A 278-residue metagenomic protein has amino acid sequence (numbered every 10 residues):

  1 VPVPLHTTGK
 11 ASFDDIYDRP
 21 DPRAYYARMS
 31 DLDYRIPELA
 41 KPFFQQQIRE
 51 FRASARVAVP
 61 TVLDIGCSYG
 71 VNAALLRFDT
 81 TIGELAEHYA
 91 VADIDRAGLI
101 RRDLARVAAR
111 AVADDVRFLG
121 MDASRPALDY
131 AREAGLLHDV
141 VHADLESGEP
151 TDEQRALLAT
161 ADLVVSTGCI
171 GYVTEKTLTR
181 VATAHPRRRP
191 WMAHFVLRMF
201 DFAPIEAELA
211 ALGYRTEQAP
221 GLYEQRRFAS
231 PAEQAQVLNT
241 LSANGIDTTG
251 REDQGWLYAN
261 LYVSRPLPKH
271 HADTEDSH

Functional and structural regions predicted by a protein language model:
P2-T61, V71, F78-H88: Class I SAM-dependent methyltransferase Rossmann-like catalytic core, especially the SAM/SAH-binding loop
T80-R117: Short mixed-charge
M121-P126: Conserved SAM/SAH-binding beta-strand->alpha-helix loop
L136-G148: Conserved SAM-binding strand-loop segment of SAM-dependent methyltransferases
T151-L163: A short acidic, Gly/Pro-enriched loop at the edge of an enzyme's catalytic core that lines a small-molecule cofactor
T160-K176: A short SAM/SAH-binding and catalytic strip from SAM-dependent methyltransferases
T177, H185-F200: Conserved beta-strand signature within the Rossmann-like core of class I S-adenosyl-L-methionine
T216-S264: Class I S-adenosyl-L-methionine
